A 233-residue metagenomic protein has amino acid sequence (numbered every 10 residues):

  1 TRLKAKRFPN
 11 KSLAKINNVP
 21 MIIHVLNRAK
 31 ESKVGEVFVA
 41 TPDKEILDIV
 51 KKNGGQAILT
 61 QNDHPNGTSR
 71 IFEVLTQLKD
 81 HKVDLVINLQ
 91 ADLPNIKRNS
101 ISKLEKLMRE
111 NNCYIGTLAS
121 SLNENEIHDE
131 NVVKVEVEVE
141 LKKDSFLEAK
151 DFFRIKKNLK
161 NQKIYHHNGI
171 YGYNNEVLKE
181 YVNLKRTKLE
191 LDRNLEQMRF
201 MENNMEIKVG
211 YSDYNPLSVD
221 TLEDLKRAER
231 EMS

Functional and structural regions predicted by a protein language model:
T1-T41: N-terminal glycine-rich phosphate-binding loop and ensuing alpha1 helix
F8, A29, P42, V86 (+5 more regions): Structured catalytic cores of enzymes that bind and process phosphorylated ligands/cofactors
V34, H81-V83, E110-C113, M205: Short, high-confidence coil segments that cap the C-terminus of an alpha-helix and link into the following beta-strand
F38, E45-K106: Short phosphate-binding loop-to-helix
T41-P42, I96, Y173, D220: A conserved hydrophobic position in a structured secondary element of the catalytic/binding core that shapes
I96-T187: Conserved core of the sugar-phosphate nucleotidyltransferase
Q162-S233: Conserved alpha/beta core of the MobA/IspD/sugar-nucleotide pyrophosphorylase nucleotidyltransferase superfamily
